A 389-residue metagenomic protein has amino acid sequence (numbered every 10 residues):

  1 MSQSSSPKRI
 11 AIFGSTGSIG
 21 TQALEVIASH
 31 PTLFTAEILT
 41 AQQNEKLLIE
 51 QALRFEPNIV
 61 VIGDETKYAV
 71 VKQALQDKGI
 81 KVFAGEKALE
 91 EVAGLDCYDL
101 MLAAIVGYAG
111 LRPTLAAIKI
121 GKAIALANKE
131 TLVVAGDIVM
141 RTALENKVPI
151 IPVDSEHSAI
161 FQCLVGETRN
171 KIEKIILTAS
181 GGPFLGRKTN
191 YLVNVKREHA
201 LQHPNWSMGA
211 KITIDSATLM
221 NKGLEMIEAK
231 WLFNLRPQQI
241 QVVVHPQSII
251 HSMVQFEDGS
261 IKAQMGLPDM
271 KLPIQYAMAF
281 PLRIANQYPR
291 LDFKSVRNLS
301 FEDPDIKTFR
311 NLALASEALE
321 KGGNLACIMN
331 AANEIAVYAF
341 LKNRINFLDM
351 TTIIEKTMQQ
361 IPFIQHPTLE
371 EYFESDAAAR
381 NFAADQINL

Functional and structural regions predicted by a protein language model:
M1-L389: Catalytic, metal-anchored helix/loop core of enzyme active sites in primary metabolism
